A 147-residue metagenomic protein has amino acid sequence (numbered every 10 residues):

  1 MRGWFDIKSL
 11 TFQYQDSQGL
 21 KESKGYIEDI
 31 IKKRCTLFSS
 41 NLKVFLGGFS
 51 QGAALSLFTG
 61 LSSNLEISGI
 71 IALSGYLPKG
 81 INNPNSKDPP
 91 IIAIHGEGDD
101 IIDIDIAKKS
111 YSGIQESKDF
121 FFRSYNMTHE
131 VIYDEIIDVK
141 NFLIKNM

Functional and structural regions predicted by a protein language model:
M1-L42: Serine-hydrolase catalytic machinery in alpha/beta-hydrolase-like enzymes
K24, E28, K32, L61 (+2 more regions): Amphipathic, non-transmembrane alpha-helical secondary structure
D29-L37, K79, G113-I114, F142-K145: A generic secondary-structure signal
N41-D88: Primarily recognizes the serine-hydrolase "nucleophile elbow" in alpha/beta-hydrolase and SGNH/GDSL folds
G47, I71, I94, F121-R123: Conserved Rossmann-like nucleotide-binding pocket used by diverse enzymes that bind dinucleotide cofactors
I92-H95, D99: Short beta-strand/loop motif that positions the catalytic acidic residue of the alpha/beta-hydrolase fold
K108-M147: C-terminal catalytic histidine-bearing segment of alpha/beta-hydrolase fold enzymes
